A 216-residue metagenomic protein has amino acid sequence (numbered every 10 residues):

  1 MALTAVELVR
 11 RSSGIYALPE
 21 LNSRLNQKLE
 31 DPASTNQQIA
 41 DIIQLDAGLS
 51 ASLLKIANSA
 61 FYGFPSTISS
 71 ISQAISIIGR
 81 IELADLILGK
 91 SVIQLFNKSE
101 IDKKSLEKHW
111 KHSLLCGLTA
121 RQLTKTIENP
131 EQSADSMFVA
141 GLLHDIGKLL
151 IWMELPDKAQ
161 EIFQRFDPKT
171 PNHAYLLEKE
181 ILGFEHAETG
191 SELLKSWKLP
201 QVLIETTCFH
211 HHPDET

Functional and structural regions predicted by a protein language model:
M1-F163, D167-T216: Conserved alpha-helical "signature site" that marks functionally important helical segments or helix/loop junctions
